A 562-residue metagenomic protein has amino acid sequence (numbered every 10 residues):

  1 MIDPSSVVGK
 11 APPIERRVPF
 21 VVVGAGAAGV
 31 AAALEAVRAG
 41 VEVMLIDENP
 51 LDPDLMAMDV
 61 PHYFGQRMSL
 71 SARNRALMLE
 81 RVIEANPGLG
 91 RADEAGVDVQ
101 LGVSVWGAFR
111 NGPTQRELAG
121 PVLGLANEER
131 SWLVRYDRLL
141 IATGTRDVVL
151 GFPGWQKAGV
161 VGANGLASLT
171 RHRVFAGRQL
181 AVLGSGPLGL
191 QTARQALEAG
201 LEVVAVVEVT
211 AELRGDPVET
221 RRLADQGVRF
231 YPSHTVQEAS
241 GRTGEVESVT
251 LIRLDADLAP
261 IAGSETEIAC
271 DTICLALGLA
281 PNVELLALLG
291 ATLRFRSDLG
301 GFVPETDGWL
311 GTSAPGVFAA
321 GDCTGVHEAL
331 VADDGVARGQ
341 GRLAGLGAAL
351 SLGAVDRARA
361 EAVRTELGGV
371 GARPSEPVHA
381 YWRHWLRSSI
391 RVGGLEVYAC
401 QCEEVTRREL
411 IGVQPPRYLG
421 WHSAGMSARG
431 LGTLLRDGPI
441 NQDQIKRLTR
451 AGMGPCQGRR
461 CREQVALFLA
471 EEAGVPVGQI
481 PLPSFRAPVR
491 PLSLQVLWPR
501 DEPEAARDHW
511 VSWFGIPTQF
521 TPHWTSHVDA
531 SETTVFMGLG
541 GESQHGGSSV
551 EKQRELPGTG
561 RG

Functional and structural regions predicted by a protein language model:
I2-L448, M453-P455, R459-F468, E472-W498 (+1 more regions): Residues forming the flavin
G425, C461-E463, E471, R490-Q495 (+2 more regions): Accessory DNA-binding and partner-docking regions appended to nucleic-acid-acting proteins, especially the terminal
